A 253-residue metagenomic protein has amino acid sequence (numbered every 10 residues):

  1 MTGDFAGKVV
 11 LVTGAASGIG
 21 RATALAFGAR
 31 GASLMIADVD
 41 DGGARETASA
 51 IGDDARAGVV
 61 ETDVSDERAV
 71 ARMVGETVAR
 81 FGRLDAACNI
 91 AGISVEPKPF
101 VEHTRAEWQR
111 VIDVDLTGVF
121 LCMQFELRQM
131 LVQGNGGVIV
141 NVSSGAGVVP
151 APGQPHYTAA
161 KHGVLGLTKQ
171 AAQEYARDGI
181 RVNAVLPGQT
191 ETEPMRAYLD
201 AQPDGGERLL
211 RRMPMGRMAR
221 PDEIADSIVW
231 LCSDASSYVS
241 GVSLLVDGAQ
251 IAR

Functional and structural regions predicted by a protein language model:
G3-M35: Canonical Rossmann dinucleotide-binding motif of NAD(H)/NADP(H)-dependent dehydrogenases/reductases, specifically
S94-P97, V149, V229, S240-R253: Short C-terminal tail/terminal secondary-structure segment of NAD(P)H-dependent dehydrogenase/reductase domains
K98-F100, T104-I112, L209: Substrate-binding pocket helix/loop in short-chain dehydrogenase/reductase
M123, A160, T168: Active-site helix of classical SDR
S144: Residue(s) in the substrate-gating loop at a strand-loop-helix junction that position the organic substrate next
A176, R181, V239-G241: Short, small/polar-rich loop/turn modules that mediate ligand/substrate recognition or access, typified
V182, L186-A197: Short, flexible catalytic-loop segment of classical short-chain dehydrogenase/reductase
